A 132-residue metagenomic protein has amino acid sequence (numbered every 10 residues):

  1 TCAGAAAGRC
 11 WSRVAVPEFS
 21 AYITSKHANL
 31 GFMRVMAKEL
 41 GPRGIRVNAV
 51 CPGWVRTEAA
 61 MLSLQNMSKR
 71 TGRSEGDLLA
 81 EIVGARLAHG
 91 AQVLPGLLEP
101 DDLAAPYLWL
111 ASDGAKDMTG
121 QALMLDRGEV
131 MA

Functional and structural regions predicted by a protein language model:
R9: Residue(s) in the substrate-gating loop at a strand-loop-helix junction that position the organic substrate next
V14, P95, P106-W109, T119-A132: Short C-terminal tail/terminal secondary-structure segment of NAD(P)H-dependent dehydrogenase/reductase domains
V14-A21, P42-R43, P95: Active-site loop immediately N-terminal to the catalytic Tyr-X3-Lys motif of short-chain dehydrogenase/reductase
S25, M33: Active-site helix of classical SDR
L30, P52-L62, N66, R70-T71: Short, flexible catalytic-loop segment of classical short-chain dehydrogenase/reductase
L40-P42, V55, A111: A short hydrophobic alpha-helix cap/turn motif
G41, R46, M118-G120: Short, small/polar-rich loop/turn modules that mediate ligand/substrate recognition or access, typified
E75, H89-L103: A conserved structural motif in NAD(P)-dependent oxidoreductases
